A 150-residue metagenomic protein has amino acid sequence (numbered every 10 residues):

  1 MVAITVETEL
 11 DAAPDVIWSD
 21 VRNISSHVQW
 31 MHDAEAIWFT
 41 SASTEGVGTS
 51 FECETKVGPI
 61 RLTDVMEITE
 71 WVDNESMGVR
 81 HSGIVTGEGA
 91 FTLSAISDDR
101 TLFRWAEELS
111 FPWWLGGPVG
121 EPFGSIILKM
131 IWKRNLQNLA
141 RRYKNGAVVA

Functional and structural regions predicted by a protein language model:
M1-T40, V149-A150: Hydrophobic ligand-binding cavity/cleft-lining segments
T5-E7, T63-V65, E88-A90, A106: Well-ordered beta-strand positions in beta-sheet-rich domains
E9-A13, E54-G58, T69, S94-I96 (+1 more regions): Solvent-exposed residues in well-ordered beta-strands and their adjoining turns, especially edge/terminal strands
I17-V21, H27, F51-C53, I68 (+2 more regions): Hydrophobic pocket/interface hotspot
N23-S26, D73, L128, W132: Amphipathic alpha-helical protein-protein interaction surfaces
W38-E88, D98-D99, R134-A150: Glycine-rich portal/gate segments that line the openings of hydrophobic small-molecule binding cavities
R80-R134: Beta-strand/loop substructures that line and gate deep hydrophobic ligand-binding cavities in soluble
